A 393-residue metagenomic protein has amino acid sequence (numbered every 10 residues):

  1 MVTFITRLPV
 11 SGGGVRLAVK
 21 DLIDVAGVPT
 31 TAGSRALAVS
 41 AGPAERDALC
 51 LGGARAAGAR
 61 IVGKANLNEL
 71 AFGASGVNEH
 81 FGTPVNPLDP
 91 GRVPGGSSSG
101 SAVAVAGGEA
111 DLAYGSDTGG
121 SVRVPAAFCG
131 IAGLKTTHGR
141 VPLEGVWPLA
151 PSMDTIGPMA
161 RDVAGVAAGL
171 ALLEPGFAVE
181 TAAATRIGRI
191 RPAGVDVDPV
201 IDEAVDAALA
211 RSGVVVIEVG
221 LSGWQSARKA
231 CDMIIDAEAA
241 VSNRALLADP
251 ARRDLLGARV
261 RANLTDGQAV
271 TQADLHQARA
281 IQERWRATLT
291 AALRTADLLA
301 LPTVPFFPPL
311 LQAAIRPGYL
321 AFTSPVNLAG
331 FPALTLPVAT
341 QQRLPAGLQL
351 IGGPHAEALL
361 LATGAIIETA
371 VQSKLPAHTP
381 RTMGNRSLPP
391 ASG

Functional and structural regions predicted by a protein language model:
M1-A48, G53, N68-G73, P308 (+1 more regions): Short, well-ordered alpha-helical
T3-S11, K135-E203, S373-H378, L388-A391: A short helix-breaking turn/cap at a secondary-structure junction
G14-A32, M233-E283, T290, P337-P345: Short helix-loop capping/hinge segments that flank enzyme active sites or metal/cofactor-binding pockets
L17, I23, L172-M233, A339: Gly/Ser-rich, acidic/histidine-flanked active-site/gating loops
K20, A56, L173, V270-G393: Glycine-rich, small-residue loops and helix-cap segments that act as flexible hinges at active-site edges
L37-G42, D154-R161, T265-V270: Short, well-ordered beta-strand elements within core beta-sheets of diverse protein domains
R46, R55-L170, P332-T340, A346-Q349: Short glycine/serine-rich loop segments
I201-V219, R244-A251, L275-A296: Acyltransferase
